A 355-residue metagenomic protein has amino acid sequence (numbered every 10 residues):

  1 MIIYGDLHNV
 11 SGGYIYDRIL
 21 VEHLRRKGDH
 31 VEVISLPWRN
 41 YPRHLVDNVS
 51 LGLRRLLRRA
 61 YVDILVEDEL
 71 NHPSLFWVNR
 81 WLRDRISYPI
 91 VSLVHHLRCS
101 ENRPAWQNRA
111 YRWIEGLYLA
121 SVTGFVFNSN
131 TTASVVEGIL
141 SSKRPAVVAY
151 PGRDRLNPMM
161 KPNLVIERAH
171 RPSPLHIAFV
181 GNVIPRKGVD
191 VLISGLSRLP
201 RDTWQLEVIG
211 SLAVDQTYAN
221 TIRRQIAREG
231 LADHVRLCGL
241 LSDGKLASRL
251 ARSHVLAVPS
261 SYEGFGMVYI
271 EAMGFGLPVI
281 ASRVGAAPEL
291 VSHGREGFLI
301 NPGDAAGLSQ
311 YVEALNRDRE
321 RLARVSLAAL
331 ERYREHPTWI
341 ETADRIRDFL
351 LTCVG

Functional and structural regions predicted by a protein language model:
Q107-F127: Membrane-proximal helix-turn-helix segments that form the acceptor-binding/catalytic region of lipid-linked
A120-A146, R153-R155: A short, active-site helix/loop in glycosyltransferases that binds the activated sugar's phosphate group
E167-K187, I193-R198, E207: Conserved donor-binding/catalytic core segment of Leloir-type glycosyltransferases
Q205-R224, G239-L240: Glycosyltransferase donor-sugar binding loop
S261: Aromatic "clamp/platform" in nucleotide-sugar-dependent glycosyltransferases that forms part of the donor/acceptor
Y269, P278-A281, V291: Short hydrophobic beta-strand element within catalytic cores of glycosyltransferases and related nucleotide-activated
H293-G294, F298-A305, A314-R319: Conserved acidic donor-binding segment of nucleotide-sugar-dependent glycosyltransferases
G307, A314, R321-H336, T342-R345: A short, well-ordered alpha-helix in the C-terminal region of glycosyltransferases
